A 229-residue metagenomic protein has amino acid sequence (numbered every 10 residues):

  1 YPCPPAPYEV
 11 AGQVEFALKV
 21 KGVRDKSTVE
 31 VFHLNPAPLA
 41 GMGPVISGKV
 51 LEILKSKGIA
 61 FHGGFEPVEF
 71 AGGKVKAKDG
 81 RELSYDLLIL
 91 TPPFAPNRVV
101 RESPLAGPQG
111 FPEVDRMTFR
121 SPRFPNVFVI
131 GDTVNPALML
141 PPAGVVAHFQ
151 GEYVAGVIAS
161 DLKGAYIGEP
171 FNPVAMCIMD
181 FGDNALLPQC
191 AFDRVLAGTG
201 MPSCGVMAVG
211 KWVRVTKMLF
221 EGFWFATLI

Functional and structural regions predicted by a protein language model:
Y1, L34-P38, V134-A137: A short, flexible beta-alpha/helix-coil linker loop
Y1-V23, M117: Glycine-rich dinucleotide-binding loop and its adjacent helix/turn
P4-P7, G41-V45, L140-A143: Short, solvent-exposed loop/turn segments at secondary-structure boundaries
F16, A147-P173: Internal hydrophobic alpha-helix adjacent to the cofactor/substrate pocket in enzyme cavities
F16-E113, A165-Y166: A Rossmann-like FAD-binding core segment of flavoenzymes
E82-E152, G156: FAD-site-proximal beta/loop scaffold in flavoenzymes
G110-F128, F181-M201: FAD-binding beta-loop-beta segment adjacent to the flavin cofactor pocket
P188-I229: C-terminal auxiliary extensions adjacent to catalytic cores
